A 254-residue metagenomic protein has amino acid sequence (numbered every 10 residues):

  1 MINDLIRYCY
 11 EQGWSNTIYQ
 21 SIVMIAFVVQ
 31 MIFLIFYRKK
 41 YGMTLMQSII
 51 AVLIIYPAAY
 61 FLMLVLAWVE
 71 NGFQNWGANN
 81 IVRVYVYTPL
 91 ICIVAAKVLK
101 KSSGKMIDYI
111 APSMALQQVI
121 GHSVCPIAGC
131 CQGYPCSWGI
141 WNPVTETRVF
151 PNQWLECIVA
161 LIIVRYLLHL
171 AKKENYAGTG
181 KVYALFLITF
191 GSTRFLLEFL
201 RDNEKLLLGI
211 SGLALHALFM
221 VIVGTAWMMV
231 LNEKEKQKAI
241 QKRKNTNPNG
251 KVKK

Functional and structural regions predicted by a protein language model:
M1-K254: Hydrophobic, membrane-interfacing alpha helices
